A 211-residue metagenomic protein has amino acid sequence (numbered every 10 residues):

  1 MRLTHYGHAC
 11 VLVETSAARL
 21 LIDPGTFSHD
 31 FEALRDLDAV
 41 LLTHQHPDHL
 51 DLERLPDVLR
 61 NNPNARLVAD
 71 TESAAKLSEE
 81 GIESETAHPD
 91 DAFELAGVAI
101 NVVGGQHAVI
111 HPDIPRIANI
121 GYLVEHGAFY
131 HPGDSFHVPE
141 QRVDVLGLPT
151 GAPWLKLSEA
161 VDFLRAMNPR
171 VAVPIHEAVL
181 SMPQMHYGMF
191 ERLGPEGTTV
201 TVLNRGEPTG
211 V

Functional and structural regions predicted by a protein language model:
M1-R35, T86-R142, W154-S158, N204-V211: Core dinuclear metal-dependent hydrolase active-site scaffold
T4, S78-A96, V161, V171-V211: Binuclear metal-ion centers of metallo-dependent hydrolases, dominated by the metallo-beta-lactamase
A18, N61-R66, M167-V171, E196-T198: A short helix->loop->beta-strand "cap" motif at the edges of active sites that frequently abuts
T26-A69, V143-G147: Active-site metal-binding motif and surrounding structural segment of the metallo-beta-lactamase
P47, S73-A74, D91, H137 (+1 more regions): Alpha-helix capping/helix-boundary segments
E53-N61, E80, E159-F163, M189: A short acidic, amphipathic alpha-helical/loop segment
N64-E72, V171-A178: Short internal beta-strands
I120-M185, M189: Metallo-beta-lactamase
